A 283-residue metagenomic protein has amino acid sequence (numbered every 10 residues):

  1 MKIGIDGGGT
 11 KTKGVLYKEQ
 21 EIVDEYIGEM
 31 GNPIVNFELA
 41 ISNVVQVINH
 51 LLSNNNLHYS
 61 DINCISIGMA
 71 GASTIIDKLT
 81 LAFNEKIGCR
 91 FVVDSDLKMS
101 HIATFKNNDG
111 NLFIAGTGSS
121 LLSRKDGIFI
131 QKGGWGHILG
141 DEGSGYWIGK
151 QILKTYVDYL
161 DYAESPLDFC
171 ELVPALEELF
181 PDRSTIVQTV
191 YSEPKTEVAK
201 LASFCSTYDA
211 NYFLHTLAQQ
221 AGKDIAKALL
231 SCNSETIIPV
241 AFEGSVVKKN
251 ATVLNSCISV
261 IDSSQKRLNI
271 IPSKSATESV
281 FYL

Functional and structural regions predicted by a protein language model:
M1-S60, A82, T104-D109, L153-L283: ATP-binding/phosphotransfer module of carbohydrate and carboxylate kinases, centering on a glycine-rich
L52-I75: Short hydrophobic interaction/assembly module
C64, A72-L167: Phosphate-binding/catalytic loop of phosphoryl-transfer enzymes
S66-S73, A115-G118, I238-K249: Glycine-rich beta-strand-to-loop/alpha-helix junction loops that act as flexible
